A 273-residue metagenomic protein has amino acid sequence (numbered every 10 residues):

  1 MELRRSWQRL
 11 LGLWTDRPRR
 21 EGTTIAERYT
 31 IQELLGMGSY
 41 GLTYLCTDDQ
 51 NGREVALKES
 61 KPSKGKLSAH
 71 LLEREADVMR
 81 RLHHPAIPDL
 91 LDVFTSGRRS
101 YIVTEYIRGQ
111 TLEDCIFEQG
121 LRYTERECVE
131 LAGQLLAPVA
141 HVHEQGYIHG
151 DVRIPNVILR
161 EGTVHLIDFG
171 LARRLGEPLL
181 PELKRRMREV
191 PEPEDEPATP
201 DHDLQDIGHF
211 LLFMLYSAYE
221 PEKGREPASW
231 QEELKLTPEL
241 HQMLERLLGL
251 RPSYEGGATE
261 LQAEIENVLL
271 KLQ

Functional and structural regions predicted by a protein language model:
M1-T23: Juxta-kinase regulatory segment immediately upstream of eukaryotic protein kinase catalytic domains
L42, C46-L67: ATP-binding glycine-rich loop module of kinase domains
K66-R81: AlphaC helix of the eukaryotic protein kinase fold
V93: Activation-segment/catalytic-loop signature of the eukaryotic protein kinase fold
G97-T111: Conserved short submotifs of the Hanks-type protein kinase catalytic core that shape the nucleotide-binding pocket
L112-Y123: AlphaC helix of the protein kinase catalytic domain
L131-A132: Activation segment signature within eukaryotic-like protein kinase domains
H143-L159: Catalytic-loop of the protein kinase fold
